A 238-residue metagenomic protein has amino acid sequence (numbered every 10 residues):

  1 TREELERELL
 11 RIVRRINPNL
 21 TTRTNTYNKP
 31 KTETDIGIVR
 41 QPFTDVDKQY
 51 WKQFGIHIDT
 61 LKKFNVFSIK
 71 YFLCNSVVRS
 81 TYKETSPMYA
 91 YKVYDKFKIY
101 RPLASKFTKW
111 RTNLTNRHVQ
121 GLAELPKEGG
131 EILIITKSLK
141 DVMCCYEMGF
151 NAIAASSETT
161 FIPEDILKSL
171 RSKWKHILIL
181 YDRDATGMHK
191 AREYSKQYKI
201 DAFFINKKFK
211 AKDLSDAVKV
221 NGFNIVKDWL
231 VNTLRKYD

Functional and structural regions predicted by a protein language model:
T1-L73, K96-T115, E147-M148, T160 (+3 more regions): Non-catalytic accessory segments of DNA primases and related replication-initiation nucleases
F72-W174, K190-A191: Phosphate-handling DNA/RNA-contact segment within nucleic-acid enzymes
E128-L133, L139-D238: TOPRIM fold recognition
